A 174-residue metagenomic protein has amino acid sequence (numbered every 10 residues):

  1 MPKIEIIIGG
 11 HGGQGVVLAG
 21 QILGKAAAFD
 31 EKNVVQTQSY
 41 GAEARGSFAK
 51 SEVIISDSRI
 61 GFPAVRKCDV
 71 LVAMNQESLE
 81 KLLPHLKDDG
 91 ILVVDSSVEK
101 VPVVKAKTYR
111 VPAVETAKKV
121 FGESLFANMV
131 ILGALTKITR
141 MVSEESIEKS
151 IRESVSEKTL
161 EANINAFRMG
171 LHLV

Functional and structural regions predicted by a protein language model:
M1-V174: Active-site cofactor/cluster-binding pocket
